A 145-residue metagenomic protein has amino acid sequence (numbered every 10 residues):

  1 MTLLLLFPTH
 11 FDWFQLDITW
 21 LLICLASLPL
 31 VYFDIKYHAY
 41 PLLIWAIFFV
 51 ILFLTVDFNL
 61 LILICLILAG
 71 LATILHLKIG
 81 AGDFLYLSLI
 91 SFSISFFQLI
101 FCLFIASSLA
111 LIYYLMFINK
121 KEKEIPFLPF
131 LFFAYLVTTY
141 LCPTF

Functional and structural regions predicted by a protein language model:
M1-F145: A membrane-topology feature that recognizes alpha-helical transmembrane segments and their immediate juxtamembrane
